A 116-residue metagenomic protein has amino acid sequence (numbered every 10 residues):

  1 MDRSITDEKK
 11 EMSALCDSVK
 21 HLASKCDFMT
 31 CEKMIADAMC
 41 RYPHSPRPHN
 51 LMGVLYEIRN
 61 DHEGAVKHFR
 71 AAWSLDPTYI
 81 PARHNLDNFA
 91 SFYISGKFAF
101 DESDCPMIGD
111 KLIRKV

Functional and structural regions predicted by a protein language model:
M1-M29, I80, H84-V116: Intrinsically disordered, low-complexity, charge-biased linker/tail regions
L22, H49-Y56, H68, L86-F89: TPR/Sel1-like alpha-solenoid repeat signature
